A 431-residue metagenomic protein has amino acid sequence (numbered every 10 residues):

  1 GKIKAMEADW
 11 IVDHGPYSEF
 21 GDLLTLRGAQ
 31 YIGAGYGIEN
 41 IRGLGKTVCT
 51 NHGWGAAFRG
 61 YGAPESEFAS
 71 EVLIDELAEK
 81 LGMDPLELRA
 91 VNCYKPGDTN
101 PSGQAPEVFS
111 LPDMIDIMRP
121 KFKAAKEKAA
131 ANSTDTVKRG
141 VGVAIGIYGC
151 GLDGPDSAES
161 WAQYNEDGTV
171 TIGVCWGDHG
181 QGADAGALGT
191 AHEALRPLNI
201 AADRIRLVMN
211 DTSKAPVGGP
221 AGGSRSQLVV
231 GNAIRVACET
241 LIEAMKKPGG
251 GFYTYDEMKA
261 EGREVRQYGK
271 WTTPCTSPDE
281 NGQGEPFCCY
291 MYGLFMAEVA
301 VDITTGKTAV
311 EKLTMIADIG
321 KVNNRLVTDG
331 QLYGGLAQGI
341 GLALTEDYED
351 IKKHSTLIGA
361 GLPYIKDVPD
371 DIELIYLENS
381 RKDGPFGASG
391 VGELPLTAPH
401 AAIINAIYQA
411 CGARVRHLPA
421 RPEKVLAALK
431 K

Functional and structural regions predicted by a protein language model:
G1, D156, G180, W271-P274: Pepsin-like aspartyl protease folds
I3, Y17, V170, K307-V310: Hydrophobic "anchor" residues
I3-E7, T136-R139, E166-T171: Immediate post-signal peptide segment of exported/extracytoplasmic ligand-binding proteins
M6-W10, E311-L313: Beta-strand-dense domains in secreted/periplasmic systems and polymorphic toxin scaffolds
V12-T25: Active-site-adjacent substrate-recognition loops and nearby beta-strands within hydrolase catalytic domains
L24-Y148, T190-K431: C-terminal catalytic domains of large/alpha subunits in multi-subunit enzymes
L26, Q30, V141-W176, Q181 (+1 more regions): Conserved beta-alpha junction segments in alpha/beta enzyme cores
D184-A185: Conserved strand-to-helix beginnings and helix N-cap segments that scaffold or border functional pockets
